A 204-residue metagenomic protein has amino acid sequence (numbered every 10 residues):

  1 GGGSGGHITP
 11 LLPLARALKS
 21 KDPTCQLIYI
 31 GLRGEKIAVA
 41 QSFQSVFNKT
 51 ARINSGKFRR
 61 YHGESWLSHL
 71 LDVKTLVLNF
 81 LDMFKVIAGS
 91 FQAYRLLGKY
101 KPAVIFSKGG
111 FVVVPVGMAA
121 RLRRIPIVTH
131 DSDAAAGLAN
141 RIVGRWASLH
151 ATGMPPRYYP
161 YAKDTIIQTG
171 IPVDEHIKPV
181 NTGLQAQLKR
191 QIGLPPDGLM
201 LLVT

Functional and structural regions predicted by a protein language model:
G1-I8, I105-S107: Short, glycine-rich nucleotide/cofactor-binding loops
G1-S4, K19-D82, T169-P172: Conserved nucleotide-sugar phosphate-binding/catalytic loop shared by glycosyltransferases and other
H7-K19: Short amphipathic alpha-helix
K19, Q44-V46, F91-F106, V113-V128 (+2 more regions): Glycosyltransferases and closely related glycan-assembly transferases that use nucleotide-activated donors
C25-I28, G34, R121-G183, L194: Active-site-proximal region of nucleotide-activated glycan assembly enzymes, centered on histidine/acidic-rich loops
E64-V104, L122: An amphipathic, basic-hydrophobic alpha-helix
P195-T204: Conserved donor-binding/catalytic core segment of Leloir-type glycosyltransferases
